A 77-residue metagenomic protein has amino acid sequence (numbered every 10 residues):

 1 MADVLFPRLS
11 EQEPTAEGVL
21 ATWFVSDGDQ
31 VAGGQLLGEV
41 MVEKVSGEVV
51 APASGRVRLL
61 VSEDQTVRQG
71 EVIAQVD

Functional and structural regions predicted by a protein language model:
M1-L36, E48, S54, L60: Acidic, low-complexity mobile loops and tails
A32-E48, G70-D77: Short hydrophobic beta/alpha edge segments that flank linear recognition/processing sites
L60-I73: PDZ-domain C-terminal substructure recognizer with occasional recognition of PDZ-binding tails
